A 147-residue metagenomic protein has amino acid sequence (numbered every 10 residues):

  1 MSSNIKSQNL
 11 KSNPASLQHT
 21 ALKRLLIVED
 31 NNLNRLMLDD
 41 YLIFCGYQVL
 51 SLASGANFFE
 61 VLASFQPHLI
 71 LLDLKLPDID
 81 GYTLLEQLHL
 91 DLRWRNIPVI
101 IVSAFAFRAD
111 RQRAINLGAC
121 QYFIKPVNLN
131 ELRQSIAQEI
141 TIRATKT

Functional and structural regions predicted by a protein language model:
E29: Conserved acidic carboxylate
N32-L50: Two-component/phosphorelay signaling modules centered on CheY-like receiver
G46-S54, V61, F123: Short hydrophobic/Thr-rich beta-strand motif most characteristic of the beta2 strand and flanking loop of CheY-like
F65-L71, L76: Active-site beta3 strand of CheY-like receiver
P77, R95, F107: The feature encodes the CheY-like receiver
V127-I136: C-terminal output helix
